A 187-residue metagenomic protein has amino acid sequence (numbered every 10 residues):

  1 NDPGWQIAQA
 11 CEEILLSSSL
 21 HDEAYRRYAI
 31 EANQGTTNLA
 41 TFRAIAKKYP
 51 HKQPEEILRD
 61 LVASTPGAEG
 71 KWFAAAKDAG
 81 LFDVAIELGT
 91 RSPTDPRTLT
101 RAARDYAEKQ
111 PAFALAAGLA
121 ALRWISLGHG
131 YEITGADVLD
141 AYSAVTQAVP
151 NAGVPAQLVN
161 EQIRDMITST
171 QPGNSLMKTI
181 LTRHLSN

Functional and structural regions predicted by a protein language model:
N1-N187: Eukaryote-biased, non-catalytic alpha-solenoid scaffold regions
